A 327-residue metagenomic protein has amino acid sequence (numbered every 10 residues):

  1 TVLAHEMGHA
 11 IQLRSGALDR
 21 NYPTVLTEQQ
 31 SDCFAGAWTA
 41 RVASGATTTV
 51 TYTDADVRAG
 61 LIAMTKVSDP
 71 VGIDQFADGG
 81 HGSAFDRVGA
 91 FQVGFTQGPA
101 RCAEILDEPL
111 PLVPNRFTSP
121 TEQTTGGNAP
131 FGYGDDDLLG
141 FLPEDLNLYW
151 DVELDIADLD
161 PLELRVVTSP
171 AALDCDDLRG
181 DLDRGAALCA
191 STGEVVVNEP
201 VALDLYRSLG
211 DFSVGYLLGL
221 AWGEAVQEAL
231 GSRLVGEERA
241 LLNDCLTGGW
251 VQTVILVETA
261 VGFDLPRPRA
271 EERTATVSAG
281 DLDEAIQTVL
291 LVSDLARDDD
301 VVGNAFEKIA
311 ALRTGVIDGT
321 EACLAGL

Functional and structural regions predicted by a protein language model:
T1, L18-V25, E199-Y216, G231-E238: Short pre-active-site segment immediately N-terminal to the catalytic Zn-binding motif
T1-V2, A10, F212-L220, A225: Active-site alpha-helix of zinc metalloproteases
V2, Q29-T39, V88-F95, L142-W150 (+3 more regions): Short, structured motif recognition centered on aromatic/hydrophobic residues
M7-Y22, T39-S44, A221-E237, W250-L256: Catalytic Zn2+-binding segment of zinc metalloproteases
L26-E28, D32-P70, E153-D155, D244-L295: Short helix/loop segments within enzyme catalytic domains that coordinate or immediately flank catalytic cofactors
R41, L139-I156, A202-L205, L218-G219 (+3 more regions): Long compositionally biased, domain-poor regions of proteins
P70-D155, D294-L327: Pan-zinc metallopeptidase signature
S169-V196: Catalytic zinc-binding patch centered on the HExxH motif and its immediate surroundings that defines zinc-dependent
